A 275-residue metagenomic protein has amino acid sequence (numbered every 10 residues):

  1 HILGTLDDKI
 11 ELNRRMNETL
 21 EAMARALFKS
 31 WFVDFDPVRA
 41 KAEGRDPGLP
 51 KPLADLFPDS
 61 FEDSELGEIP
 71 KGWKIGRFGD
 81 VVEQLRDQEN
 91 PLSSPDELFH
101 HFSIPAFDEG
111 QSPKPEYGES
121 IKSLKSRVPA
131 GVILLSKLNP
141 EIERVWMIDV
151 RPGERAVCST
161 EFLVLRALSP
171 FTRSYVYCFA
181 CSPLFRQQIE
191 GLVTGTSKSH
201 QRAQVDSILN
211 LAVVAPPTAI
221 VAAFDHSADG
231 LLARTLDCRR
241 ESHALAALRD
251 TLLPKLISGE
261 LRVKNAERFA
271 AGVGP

Functional and structural regions predicted by a protein language model:
H1-F35, A54-P91, T218-D225, D229-N265 (+1 more regions): Non-catalytic DNA-recognition/assembly elements of restriction-modification systems
A42: Substrate-recognition/specificity elements adjacent to catalytic centers across diverse enzyme folds
D59-E65, G79-S136, I142, M147-D149: Sequence-specific dsDNA recognition surfaces
K125-S126, A130-F185, L192-I208: A short beta-sheet element
G191, G195, N265-P275: Structural signal for terminal/edge beta-strands and the immediately following C-terminal loop/tail that closes
L192, T196, A212-H226: Generic long, charged, amphipathic alpha-helical segments
